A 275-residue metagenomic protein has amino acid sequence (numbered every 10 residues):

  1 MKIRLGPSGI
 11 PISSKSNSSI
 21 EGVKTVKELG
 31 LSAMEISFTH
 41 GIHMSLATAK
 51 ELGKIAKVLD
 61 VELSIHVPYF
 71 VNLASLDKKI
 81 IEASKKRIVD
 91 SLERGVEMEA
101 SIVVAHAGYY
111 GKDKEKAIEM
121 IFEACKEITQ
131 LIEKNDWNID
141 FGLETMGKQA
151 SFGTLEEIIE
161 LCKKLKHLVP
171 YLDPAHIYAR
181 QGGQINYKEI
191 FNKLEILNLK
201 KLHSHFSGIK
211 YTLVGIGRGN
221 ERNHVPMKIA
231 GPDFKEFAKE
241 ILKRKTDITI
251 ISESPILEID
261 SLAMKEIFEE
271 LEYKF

Functional and structural regions predicted by a protein language model:
M1-V67, V71-D90, K274-F275: N-terminal pre-domain/capping segments
S8-I12, S37-G41, P68-N72, G108-Y110 (+4 more regions): Active-site beta-loop-alpha junctions enriched in small/polar residues
S16, I20, L46, K50 (+7 more regions): Non-membrane alpha-helical structural segments and their capping/turn regions in soluble enzymes
V23-G30, M44-S64, D90-E99, T129-D136 (+3 more regions): Acidic (Asp/Glu)-rich catalytic clusters
V26, M34, H66, S84 (+6 more regions): Conserved, mostly hydrophobic/aromatic
V58, A74-L172, A179: Active-site acidic/histidine proton-transfer and metal-coordination neighborhood in alpha/beta enzyme cores
K114-E115, F152-L155, Y178-D247: Gly/Pro-rich active-site loop or hairpin
E258-K274: C-terminal helical cap(s) of enzyme catalytic domains, especially alpha/beta-barrels
